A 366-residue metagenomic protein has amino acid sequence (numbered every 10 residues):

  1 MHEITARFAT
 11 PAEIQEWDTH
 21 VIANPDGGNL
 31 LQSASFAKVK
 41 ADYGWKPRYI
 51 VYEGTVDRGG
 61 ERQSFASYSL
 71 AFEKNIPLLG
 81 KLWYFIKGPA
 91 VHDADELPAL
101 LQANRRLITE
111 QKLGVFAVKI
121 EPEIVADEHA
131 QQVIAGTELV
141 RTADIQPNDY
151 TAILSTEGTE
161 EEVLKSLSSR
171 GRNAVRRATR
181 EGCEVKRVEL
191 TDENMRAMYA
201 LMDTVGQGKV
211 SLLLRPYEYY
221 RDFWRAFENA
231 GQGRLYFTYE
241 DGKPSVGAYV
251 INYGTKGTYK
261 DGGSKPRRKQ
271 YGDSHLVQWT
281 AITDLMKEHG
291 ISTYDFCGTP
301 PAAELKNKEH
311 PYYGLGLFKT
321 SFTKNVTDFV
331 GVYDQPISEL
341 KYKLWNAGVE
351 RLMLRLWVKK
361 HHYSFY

Functional and structural regions predicted by a protein language model:
E3, T10-I14, N24, V39 (+2 more regions): Active-site/acyl-donor-binding loops of N-acyltransferases
I4-R58, S67-L78, P122-D127, I134-D149 (+2 more regions): A conserved beta-strand-loop-helix scaffold within acyl/acetyltransferase catalytic domains
W45-P47, K112-V115, G290-I291: Short, high-confidence coil segments that cap the C-terminus of an alpha-helix and link into the following beta-strand
P77, K81-I86: N-terminal cap/recognition module
I86, K119-E121, K260, C297: A cross-family glycoside hydrolase active-site/sugar-binding cleft signature
K87-H92, K269: The substrate-binding groove and active-site-proximal loops of carbohydrate-active enzymes, especially glycoside
A90-V133: A gly/proline- and charged-residue-enriched helix-loop-helix capping module
A99-L107, R221-K343: Aromatic (often tryptophan-rich) hydrophobic motifs at membrane interfaces
